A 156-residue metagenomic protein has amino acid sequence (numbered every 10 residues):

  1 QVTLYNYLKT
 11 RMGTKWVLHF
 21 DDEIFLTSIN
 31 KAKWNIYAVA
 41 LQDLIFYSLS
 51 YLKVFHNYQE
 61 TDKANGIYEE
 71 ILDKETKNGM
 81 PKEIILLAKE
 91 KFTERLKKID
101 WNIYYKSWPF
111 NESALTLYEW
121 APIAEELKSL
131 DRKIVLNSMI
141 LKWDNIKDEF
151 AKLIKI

Functional and structural regions predicted by a protein language model:
Q1-I24, I67, T116-E119: Amphipathic alpha-helical segments in structured regions that serve as interaction surfaces
Y5, K9, I45-K53, E69-T76 (+2 more regions): Alpha-helical repeat scaffolds in large eukaryotic proteins
T10-Y58: N-terminal interaction modules that seed assembly of large macromolecular complexes
L26-N30, T61, S129-R132, L136: Alpha-helical rod/repeat scaffolding segments in eukaryotic adaptors/tethers and long-chain four-helix cytokines
T27-A32, N65-G79: Eukaryote-specific, cytoplasm-facing alpha-helical/coiled-coil scaffolding segments in long proteins
N35-V39, G66, M80-E83, L87: Residues within HEAT/ARM-like alpha-solenoid scaffolds
L49-A64, M80-I84: Short, solvent-exposed secondary-structure capping/transition elements
D73-I156: Helix-driven interaction modules
